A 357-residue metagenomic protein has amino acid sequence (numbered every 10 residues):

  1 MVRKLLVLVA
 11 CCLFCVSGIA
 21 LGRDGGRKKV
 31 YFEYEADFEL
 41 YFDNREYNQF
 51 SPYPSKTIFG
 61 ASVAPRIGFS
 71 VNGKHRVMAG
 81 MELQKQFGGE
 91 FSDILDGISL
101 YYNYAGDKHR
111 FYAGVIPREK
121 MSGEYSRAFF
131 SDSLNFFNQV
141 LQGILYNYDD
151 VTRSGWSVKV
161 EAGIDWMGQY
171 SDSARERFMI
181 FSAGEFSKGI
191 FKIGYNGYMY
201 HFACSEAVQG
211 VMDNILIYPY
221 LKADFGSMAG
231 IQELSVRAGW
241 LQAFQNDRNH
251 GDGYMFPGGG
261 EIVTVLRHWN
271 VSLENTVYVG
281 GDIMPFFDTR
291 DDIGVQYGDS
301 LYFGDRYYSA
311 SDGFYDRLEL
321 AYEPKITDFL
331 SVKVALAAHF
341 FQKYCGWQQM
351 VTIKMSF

Functional and structural regions predicted by a protein language model:
M1-R27, T327, Q342-F357: Cleavable N-terminal export/targeting peptides
I19-E33, Q209, G226, W269-S272: N-terminal targeting or signal-anchor segments and their processing/structural boundaries
R23-E46, V77, V236: Transmembrane beta-strand segments of Gram-negative outer membrane beta-barrel proteins
Y41-S62, K85-F87: Surface-exposed strand-loop-strand hairpins of Gram-negative outer-membrane beta-barrel proteins
E46-Y47, R110-E185, N196-A203: Surface-exposed coil loops of outer-membrane beta-barrel proteins
G60, S99, G155-M167, S173 (+2 more regions): Exposed, low-structure sequence patches enriched in small/polar residues
G60-L83, N147-E161, R237: Surface-exposed extracellular loop regions of Gram-negative outer-membrane beta-barrel proteins
V77-G106, E124-F129: Surface-exposed loop and membrane-interface regions of Gram-negative outer-membrane beta-barrel proteins
